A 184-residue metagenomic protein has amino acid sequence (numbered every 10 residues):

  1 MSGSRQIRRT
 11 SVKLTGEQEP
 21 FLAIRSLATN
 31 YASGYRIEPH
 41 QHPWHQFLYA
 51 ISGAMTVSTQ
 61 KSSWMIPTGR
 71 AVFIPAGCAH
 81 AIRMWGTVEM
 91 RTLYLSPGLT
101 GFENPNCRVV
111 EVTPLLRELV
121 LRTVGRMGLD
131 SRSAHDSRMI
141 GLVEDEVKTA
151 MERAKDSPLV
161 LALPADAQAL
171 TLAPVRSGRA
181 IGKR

Functional and structural regions predicted by a protein language model:
M1-A54: Generic protein-terminus/edge-of-domain signal
Y31, K61-G77: Short acidic-glycine-tyrosine-enriched beta hairpin
P43, T59-K61, G86-V88: A generic beta-sheet turn/junction motif
L48-P67: A short beta-strand-loop-beta hairpin characteristic of the jelly-roll/cupin
G77-C107: Ligand-binding loop in jelly-roll beta-barrel domains
G98-R126: Double-stranded beta-helix
M127-R184: Short, Lys/Arg-enriched, Trp-marked, Pro/Gly-tolerant hinge/linker segments that flank
